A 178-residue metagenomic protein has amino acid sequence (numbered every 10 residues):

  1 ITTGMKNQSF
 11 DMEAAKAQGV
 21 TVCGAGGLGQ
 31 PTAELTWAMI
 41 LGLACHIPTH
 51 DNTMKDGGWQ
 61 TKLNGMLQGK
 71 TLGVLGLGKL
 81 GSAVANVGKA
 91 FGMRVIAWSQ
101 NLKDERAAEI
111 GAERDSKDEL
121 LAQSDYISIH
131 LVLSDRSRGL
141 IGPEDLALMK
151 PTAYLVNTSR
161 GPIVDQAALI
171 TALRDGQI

Functional and structural regions predicted by a protein language model:
I1-D51, G65, L155: Phosphate/diphosphate ligand-binding glycine-rich loop within oxidoreductases
A17-T21, G92-M93, P151-A153, G176-I178: A short helix->loop->beta-strand "cap" motif at the edges of active sites that frequently abuts
A33, A90, I96-Q100, D104 (+1 more regions): Structural/interface elements that position substrates and couple domains in central-metabolism enzymes
H50-V84, G92: Glycine-rich NAD(P)-binding loop of Rossmann-like domains
K70-G73, R94, D125, T152-Y154: Structural signature of beta-strand start/N-cap positions in the alpha/beta core of ABC transporter nucleotide-binding
A85, K89, L173: Gly/Ala-rich phosphate-binding loop of Rossmann-like dinucleotide-binding domains, activating on the conserved
N101-I178: Rossmann-like adenosine-cofactor binding region
